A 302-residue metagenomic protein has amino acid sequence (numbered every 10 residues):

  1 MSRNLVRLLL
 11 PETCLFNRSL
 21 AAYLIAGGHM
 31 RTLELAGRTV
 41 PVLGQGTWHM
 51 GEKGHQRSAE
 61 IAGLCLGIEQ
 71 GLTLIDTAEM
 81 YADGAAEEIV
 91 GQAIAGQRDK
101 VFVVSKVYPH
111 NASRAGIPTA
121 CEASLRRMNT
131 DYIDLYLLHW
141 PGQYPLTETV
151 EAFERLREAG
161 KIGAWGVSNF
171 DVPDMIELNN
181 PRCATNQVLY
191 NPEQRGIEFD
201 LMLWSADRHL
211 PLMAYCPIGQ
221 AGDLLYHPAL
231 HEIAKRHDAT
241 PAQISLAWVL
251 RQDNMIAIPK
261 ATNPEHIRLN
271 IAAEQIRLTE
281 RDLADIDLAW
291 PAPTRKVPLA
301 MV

Functional and structural regions predicted by a protein language model:
L8-K100, M301-V302: N-terminal binding-site loop/beta-alpha segment at the start of enzyme catalytic domains that lines or forms
G37, G91-R98, E122-N129, L178-N180 (+1 more regions): Acidic (Asp/Glu)-rich catalytic clusters
V40-L43, G71-L74, R98-V101, T130-D134 (+4 more regions): Short, well-ordered coil/turn segments that N-cap beta-strands
G51-Q56, A78-E87, H110-A115, P141-L146 (+2 more regions): Acidic-and-aromatic substrate-binding clefts and catalytic sites of carbohydrate-active enzymes
H55-G67, S113-R127, M175: Short, acidic/polar
K100-A112, L135-H139, N169-F170: A short, structured active-site edge motif that brings together acidic residues
I117-L137, R155-A159, N179: CE4/NodB-like, metal-dependent polysaccharide N-deacetylase domain that modifies extracellular/periplasmic N-acetylated
P141-V302: Beta/alpha (TIM)-barrel catalytic core signal, keyed to glycine-rich beta->alpha loops juxtaposed to Asp/Glu that bind
